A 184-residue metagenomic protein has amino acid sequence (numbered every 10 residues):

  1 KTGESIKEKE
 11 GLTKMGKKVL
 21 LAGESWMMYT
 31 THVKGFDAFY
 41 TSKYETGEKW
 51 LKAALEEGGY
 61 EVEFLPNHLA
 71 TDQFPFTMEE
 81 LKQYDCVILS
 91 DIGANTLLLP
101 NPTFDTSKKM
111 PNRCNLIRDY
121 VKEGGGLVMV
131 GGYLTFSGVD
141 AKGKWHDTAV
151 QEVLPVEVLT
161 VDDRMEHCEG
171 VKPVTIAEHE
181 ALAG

Functional and structural regions predicted by a protein language model:
K1-G3, D85: Disordered, low-complexity tails and leader-like regions
G3-E45, K49, D162, V174-T175 (+1 more regions): Hydrophobic targeting/anchoring helices
M15, M27-M28, M78, M110 (+2 more regions): Detector for methionine-enriched segments
L20, F36-K144: Helical hinge/lid and interdomain linker segments adjacent to catalytic or ligand-binding clefts that mediate domain
G23, D91, E157: Residues that line or immediately flank small-molecule/substrate-binding pockets and catalytic motifs
E24, N67-L69, P155: Residues that form or immediately flank small-molecule/cofactor binding pockets and catalytic motifs
T30-V33, E48, G126-G184: An acidic, glycine-rich "communication" segment
